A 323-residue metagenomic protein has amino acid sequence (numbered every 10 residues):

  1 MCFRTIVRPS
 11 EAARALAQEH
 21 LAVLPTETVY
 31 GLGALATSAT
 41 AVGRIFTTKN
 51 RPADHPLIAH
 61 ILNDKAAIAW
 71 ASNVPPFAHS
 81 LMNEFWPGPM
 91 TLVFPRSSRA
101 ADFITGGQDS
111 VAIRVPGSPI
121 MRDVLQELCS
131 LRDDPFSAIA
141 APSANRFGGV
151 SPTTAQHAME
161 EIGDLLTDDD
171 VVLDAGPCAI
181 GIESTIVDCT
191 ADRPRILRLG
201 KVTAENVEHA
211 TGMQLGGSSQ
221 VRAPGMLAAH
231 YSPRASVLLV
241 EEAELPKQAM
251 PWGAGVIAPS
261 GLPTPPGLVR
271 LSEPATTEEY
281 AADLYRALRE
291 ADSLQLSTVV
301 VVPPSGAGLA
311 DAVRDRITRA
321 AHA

Functional and structural regions predicted by a protein language model:
M1-A323: Active-site-adjacent structural elements in enzyme catalytic cores
